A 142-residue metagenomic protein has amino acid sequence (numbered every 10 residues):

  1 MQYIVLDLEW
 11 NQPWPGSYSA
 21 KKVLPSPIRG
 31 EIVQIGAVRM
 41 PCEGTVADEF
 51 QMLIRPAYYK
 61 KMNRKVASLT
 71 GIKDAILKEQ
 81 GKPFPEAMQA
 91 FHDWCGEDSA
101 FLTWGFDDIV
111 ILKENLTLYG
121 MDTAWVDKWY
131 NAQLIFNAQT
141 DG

Functional and structural regions predicted by a protein language model:
M1-E43: Entry/capping segment at the start of metal-dependent catalytic domains with acidic active-site entry clusters
P15-S17, E79, L116, Q139: Short, function-defining helix-loop hinge/capping sites that tune catalysis or transport
R29-I35, R39-I72, H92-G142: Metal-dependent phosphoesterase core characteristic of DEDDh/y 3'-5' exonuclease domains
A67-F91: Metal-dependent phosphoesterase signature
